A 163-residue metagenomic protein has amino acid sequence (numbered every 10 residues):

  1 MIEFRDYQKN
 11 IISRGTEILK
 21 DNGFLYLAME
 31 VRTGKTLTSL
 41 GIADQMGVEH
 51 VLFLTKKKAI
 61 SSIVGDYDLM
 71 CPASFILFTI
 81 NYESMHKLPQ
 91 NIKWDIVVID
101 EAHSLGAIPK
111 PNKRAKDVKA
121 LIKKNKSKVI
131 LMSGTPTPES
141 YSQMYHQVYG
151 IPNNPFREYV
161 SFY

Functional and structural regions predicted by a protein language model:
M1-L27: Conserved pre-motif I regulatory segment
S13-D21, T33-E49, K119, Y149-I151: Walker A/P-loop NTP-binding motif
L25, V51, I130: Conserved beta-strand position immediately N-terminal to the Walker
V31, E101-L105, G134-P136: Conserved Walker B
V31-D68, T137-Q143: Conserved Walker A/P-loop ATP-binding site and its immediately adjacent core in helicase/helicase-like ATPase domains
T55, I99, S133: Short beta-strand/turn micro-motifs composed of small residues that flank or help shape donor/cofactor-binding pockets
I76-I122: Conserved RecA-like ASCE ATPase "motif II neighborhood" in helicase/translocase motors
I96, R114-Y163: Conserved P-loop NTPase motor "coupling/switch" region that bridges the ATPase
